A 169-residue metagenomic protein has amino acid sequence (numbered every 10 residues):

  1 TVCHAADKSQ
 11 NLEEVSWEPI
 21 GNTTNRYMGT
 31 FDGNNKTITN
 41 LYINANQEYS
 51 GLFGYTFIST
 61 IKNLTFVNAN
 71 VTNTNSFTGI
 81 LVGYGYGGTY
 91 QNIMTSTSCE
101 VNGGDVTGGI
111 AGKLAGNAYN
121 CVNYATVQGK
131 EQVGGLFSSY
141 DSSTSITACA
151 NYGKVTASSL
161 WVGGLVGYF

Functional and structural regions predicted by a protein language model:
T1-F169: Surface-exposed repetitive/solenoidal architectures
